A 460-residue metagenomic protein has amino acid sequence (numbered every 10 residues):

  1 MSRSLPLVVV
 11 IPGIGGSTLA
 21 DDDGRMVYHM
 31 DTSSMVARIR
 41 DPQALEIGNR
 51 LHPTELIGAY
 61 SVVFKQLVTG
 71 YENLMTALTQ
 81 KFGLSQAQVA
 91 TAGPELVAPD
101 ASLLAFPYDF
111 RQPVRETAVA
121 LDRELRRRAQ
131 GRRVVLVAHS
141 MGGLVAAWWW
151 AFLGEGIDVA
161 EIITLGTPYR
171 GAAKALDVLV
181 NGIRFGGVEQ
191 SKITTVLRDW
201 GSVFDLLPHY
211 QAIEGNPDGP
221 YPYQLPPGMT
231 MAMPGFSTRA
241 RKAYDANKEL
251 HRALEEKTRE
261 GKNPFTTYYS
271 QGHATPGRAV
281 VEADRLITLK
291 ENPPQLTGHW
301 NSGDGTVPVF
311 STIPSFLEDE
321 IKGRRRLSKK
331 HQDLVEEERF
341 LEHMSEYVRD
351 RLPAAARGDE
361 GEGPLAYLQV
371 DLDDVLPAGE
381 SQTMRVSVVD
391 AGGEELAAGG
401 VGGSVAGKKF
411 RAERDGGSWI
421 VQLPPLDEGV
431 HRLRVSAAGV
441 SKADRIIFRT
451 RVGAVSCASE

Functional and structural regions predicted by a protein language model:
M1-S4, V10-P12, S140-A147, Y223-E256: Amphipathic repeat-derived elements
M1-V137, M141-L197, G305-V309, I313-E460: N-terminal non-catalytic accessory region
R127-G131, F152, G156, L206 (+3 more regions): Alpha-helix C-cap/termination motif
E161-T164, P168-N247, T266-S270: Extended catalytic-interface subdomain
A232-S237, R241-G361: Long, contiguous interaction/targeting segments characteristic of exported/extracellular or secretory-pathway proteins
